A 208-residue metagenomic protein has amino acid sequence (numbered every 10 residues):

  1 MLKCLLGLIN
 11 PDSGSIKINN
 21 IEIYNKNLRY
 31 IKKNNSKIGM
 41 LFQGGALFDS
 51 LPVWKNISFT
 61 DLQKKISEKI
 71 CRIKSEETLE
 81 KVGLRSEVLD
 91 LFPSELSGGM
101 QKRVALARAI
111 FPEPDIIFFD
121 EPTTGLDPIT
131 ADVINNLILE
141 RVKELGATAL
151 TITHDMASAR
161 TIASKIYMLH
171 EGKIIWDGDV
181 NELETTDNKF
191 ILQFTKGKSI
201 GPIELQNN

Functional and structural regions predicted by a protein language model:
L6: Helix-to-loop junction immediately C-terminal to a conserved catalytic motif
G14-E22: Conserved ABC transporter NBD signature motif
K69-E87: Conserved ABC ATPase "signature" region
F92-L96, M100: Conserved ABC ATPase signature
E113: Conserved catalytic motifs of ABC-family nucleotide-binding domains
I117-D120: Catalytic Walker B motif of ABC-type/P-loop ATPase nucleotide-binding domains
